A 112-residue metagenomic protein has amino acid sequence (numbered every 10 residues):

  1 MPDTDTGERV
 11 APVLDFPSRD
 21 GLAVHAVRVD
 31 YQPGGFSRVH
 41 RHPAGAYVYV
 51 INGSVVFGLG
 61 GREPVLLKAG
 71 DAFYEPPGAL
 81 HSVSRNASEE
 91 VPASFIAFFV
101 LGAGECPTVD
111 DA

Functional and structural regions predicted by a protein language model:
M1-H25, V109-A112: A short, N-terminal "cap"/entry segment at the start of jelly-roll beta-barrel domains of the cupin/DSBH fold
L14-D15, V56, S94-F99, P107-D111: Extracytoplasmic low-complexity repetitive segments enriched in small/polar residues
R19-G21, Y31, S54, G61-G78: Short acidic-glycine-tyrosine-enriched beta hairpin
D30, H42-F57: Short, conserved beta-strand element in jelly-roll/cupin
F36-R38, V56, F73, P77-N86: Histidine-centered metal-chelating micro-motifs
V39, Y47-Y49, A72-E75, A97: Structural recognition of the beta-strand scaffold that forms the well-ordered cores of secreted hydrolase catalytic
R62-P64, G78-C106: Ligand-binding loop in jelly-roll beta-barrel domains
